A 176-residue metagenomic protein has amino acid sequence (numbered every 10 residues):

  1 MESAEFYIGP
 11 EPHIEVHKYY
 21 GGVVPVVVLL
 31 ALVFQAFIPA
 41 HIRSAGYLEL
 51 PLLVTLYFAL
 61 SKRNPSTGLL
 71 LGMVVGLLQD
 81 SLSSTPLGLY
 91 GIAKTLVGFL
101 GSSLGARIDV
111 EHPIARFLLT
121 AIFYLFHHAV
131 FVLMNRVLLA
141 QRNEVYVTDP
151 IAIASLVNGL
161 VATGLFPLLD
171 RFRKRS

Functional and structural regions predicted by a protein language model:
M1-S176: Terminal, non-globular segments
